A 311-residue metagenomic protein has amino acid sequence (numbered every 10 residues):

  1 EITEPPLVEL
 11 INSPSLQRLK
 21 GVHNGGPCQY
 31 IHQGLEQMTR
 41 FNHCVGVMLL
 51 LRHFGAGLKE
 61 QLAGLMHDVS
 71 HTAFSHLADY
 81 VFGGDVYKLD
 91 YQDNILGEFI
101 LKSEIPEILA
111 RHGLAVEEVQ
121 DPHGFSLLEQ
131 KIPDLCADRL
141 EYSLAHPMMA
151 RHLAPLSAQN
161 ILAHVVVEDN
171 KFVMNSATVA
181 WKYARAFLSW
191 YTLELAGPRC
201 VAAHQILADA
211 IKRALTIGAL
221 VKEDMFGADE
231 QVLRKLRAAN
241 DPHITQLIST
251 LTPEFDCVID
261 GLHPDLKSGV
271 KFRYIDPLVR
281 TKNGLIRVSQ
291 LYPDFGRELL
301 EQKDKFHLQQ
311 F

Functional and structural regions predicted by a protein language model:
E1-K59, A73, L77-F311: Histidine-centered, transition-metal-coordinating active-site segments
E60-D68: Short alpha-helical catalytic segment bearing the HExxH-like zincin motif of zinc-dependent metalloproteases
